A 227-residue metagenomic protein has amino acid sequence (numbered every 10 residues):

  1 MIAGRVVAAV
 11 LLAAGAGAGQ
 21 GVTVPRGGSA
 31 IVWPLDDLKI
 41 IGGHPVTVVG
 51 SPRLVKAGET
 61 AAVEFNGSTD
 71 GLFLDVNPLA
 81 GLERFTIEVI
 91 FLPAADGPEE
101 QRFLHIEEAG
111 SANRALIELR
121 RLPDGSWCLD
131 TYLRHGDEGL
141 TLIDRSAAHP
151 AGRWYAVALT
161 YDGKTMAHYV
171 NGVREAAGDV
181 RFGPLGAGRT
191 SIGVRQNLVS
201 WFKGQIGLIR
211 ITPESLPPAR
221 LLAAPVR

Functional and structural regions predicted by a protein language model:
V10, G15-T69, N77, E107-G110 (+5 more regions): Extracytoplasmic low-complexity segments
Q20-V24, N66-F85, E107-E108, I117 (+2 more regions): Short surface loop/edge beta-strand patches of beta-sandwich-type extracellular domains that form ligand-contact sites
I31-L35, F85-P98, L104, V157-L159 (+2 more regions): Short hydrophobic/aromatic patches on beta-strands that form ligand-binding or substrate-lining surfaces
R102-D130: Glycan-recognition/cleft segments
T131-A156: Short, aromatic/His-centered strand-loop micro-motif at the edge of beta-sheets
R153-A167: Localized edge beta-strand/strand-to-loop motifs within extracellular or lumenal beta-rich domains
Y169-G172: Short strand-turn-strand beta-turns centered on an Asx-Gly dipeptide
G178-Q205: Flexible glycan-contacting loops in extracellular carbohydrate-active proteins
